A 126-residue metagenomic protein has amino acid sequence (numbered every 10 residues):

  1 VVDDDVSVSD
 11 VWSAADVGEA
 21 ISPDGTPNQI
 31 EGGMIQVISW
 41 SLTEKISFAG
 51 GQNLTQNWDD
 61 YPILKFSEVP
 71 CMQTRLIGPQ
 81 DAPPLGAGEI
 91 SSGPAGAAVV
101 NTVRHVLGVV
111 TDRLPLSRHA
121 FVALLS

Functional and structural regions predicted by a protein language model:
V1-S126: C-terminal catalytic domains of large/alpha subunits in multi-subunit enzymes
